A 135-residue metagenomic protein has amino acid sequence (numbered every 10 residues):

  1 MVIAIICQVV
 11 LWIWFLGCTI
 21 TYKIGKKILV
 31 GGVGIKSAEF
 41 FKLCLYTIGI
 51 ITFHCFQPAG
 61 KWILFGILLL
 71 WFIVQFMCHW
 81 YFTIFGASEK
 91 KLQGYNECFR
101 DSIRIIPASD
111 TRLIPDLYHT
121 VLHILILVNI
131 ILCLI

Functional and structural regions predicted by a protein language model:
V2-W12, T52-W71: Interfacial segments of alpha-helical transmembrane regions
I3-C18, L122-N129: Alpha-helical transmembrane segments
V10-F41, M77-T83: Hydrophobic transmembrane helix segments
I35-T52, G66-L69, I73: Core segments of alpha-helical transmembrane spans in multipass integral membrane proteins
F41-I48, Y118-V128: Core segments of transmembrane alpha-helices that mediate helix-helix packing or line hydrophobic substrate/ligand
H79-R100: Juxtamembrane non-transmembrane "cap" segments at the membrane-aqueous interface of multi-pass membrane proteins
C98-L125: Individual transmembrane alpha-helices with interfacial aromatic-anchor signatures
I130-I135: Juxtamembrane boundary at the C-terminal end of a transmembrane helix
